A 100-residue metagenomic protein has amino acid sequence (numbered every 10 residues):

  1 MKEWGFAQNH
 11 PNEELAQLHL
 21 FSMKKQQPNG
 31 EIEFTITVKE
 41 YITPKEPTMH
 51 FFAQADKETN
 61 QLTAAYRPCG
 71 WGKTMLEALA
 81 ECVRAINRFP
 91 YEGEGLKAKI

Functional and structural regions predicted by a protein language model:
M1-E33: Negatively charged, low-complexity tracts enriched in Asp/Glu with abundant Ser/Thr
W4, E13, H50-F52, M75-E77 (+1 more regions): Short, intrinsically disordered, low-complexity terminal segments
N9, F34, T74-L76, K97-K99: Intrinsically disordered, low-complexity, compositionally biased regions/tails
N9, L18, A55-K57, A80 (+1 more regions): Short stretches within intrinsically disordered, low-complexity N-terminal or propeptide regions
H19, Q61-T63, I86: Juxtamembrane/membrane-water interface recognition
E33-Y66: A short, structured beta-strand/loop element
E58-E81: A short, exposed loop/beta-hairpin motif centered on an aromatic-Gly-Thr core
V83-I100: Short arginine-rich
